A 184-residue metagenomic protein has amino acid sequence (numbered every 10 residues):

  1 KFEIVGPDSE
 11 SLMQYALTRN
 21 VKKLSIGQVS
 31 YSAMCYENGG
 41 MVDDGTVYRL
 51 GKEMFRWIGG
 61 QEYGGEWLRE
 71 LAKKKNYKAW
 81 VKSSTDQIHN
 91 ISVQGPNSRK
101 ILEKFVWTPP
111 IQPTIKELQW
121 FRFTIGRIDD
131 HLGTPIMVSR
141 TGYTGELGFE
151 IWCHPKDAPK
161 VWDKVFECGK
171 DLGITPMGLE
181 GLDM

Functional and structural regions predicted by a protein language model:
K1-M184: Basic, glycine/lysine-rich polyanion-binding surfaces/domains
